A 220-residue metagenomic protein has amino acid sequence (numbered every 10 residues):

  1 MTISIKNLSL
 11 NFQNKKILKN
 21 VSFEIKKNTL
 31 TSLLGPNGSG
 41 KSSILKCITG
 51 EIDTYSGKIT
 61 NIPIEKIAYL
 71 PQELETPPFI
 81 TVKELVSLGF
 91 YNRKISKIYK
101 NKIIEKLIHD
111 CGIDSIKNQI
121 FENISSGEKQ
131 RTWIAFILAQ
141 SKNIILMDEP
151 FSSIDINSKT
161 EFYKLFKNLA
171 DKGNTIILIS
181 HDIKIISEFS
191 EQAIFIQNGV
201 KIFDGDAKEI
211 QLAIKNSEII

Functional and structural regions predicted by a protein language model:
L34-P36: The feature captures the beta-strand-to-loop junction immediately N-terminal to the Walker
T49: Helix-to-loop junction immediately C-terminal to a conserved catalytic motif
Y99-I116: Conserved ABC ATPase "signature" region
I120-I124: Conserved ABC ATPase signature
I145-E149: Catalytic Walker B motif of ABC-type/P-loop ATPase nucleotide-binding domains
S180-H181: H-loop/switch region of ABC-family ATPase nucleotide-binding domains
A193-G205: H-loop (His-switch) and adjacent beta-strand-loop-beta switch element of ABC-type ATPase nucleotide-binding domains
